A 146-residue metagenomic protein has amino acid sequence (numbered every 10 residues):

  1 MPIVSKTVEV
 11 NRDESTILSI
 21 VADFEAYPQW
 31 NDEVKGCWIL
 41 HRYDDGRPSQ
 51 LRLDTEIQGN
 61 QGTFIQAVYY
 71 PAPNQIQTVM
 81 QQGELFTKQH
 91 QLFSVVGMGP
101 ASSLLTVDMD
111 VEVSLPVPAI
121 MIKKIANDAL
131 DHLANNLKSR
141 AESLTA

Functional and structural regions predicted by a protein language model:
M1, D32, N60-Q61, F86-K88: Short solvent-exposed loop/turn micro-motifs enriched in small/polar/acidic residues
M1-G46, H132, A146: Hydrophobic ligand-binding cavity/cleft-lining segments
I3-T7, P48-Q50, T63, Q75 (+2 more regions): Intrinsic-disorder/low-complexity, polar/charged segments enriched in Ser/Thr/Lys/Arg/Asp/Glu/Gln
V10, T55, M109-V111: Hydrophobic beta-strand positions in extracellular immunoglobulin-like domains
D13, D44-G46, P73, M98-S102: Short strand-connecting beta-turns/loops that link adjacent beta-strands
I17-V21, Y27, L51, V68 (+3 more regions): Hydrophobic pocket/interface hotspot
W38-E84, N136-A146: Glycine-rich portal/gate segments that line the openings of hydrophobic small-molecule binding cavities
V79-H132: Beta-strand/loop substructures that line and gate deep hydrophobic ligand-binding cavities in soluble
